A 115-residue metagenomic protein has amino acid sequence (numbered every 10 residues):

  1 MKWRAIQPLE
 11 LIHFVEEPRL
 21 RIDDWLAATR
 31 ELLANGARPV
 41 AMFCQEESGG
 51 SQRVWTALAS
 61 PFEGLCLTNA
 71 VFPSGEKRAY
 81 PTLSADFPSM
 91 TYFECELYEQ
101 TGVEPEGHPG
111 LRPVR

Functional and structural regions predicted by a protein language model:
M1-R115: Terminal low-complexity/charged segments
